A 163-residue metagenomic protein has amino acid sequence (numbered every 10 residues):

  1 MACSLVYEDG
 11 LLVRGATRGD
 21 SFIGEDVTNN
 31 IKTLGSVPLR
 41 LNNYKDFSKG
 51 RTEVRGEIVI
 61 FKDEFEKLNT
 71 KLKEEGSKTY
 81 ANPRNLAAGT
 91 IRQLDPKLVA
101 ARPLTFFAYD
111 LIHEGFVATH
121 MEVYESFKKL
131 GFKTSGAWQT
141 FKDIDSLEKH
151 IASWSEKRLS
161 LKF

Functional and structural regions predicted by a protein language model:
M1-F163: RNA/tRNA-interacting regions in translation and RNA-turnover enzymes
